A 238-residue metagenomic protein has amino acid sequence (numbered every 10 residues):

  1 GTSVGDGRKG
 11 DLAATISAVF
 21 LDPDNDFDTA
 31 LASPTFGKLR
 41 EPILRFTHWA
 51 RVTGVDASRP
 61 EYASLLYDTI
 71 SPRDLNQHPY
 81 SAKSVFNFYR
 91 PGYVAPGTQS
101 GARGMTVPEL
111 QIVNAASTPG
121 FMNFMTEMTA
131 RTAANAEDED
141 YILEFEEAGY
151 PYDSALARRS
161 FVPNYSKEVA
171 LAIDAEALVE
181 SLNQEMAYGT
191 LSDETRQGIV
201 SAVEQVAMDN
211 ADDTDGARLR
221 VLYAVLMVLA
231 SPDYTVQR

Functional and structural regions predicted by a protein language model:
G1-L12, I16-R238: Flexible, low-complexity segments enriched for small/polar residues
